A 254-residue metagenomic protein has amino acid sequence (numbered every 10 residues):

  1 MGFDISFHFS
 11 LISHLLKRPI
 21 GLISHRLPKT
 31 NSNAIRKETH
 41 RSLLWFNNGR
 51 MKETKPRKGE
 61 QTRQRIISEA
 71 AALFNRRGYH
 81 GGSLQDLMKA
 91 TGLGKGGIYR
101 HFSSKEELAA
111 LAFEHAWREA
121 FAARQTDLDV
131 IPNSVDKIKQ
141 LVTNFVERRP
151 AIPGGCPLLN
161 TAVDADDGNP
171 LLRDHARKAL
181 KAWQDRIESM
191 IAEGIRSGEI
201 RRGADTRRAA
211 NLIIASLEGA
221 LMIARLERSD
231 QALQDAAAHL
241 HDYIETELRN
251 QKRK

Functional and structural regions predicted by a protein language model:
G2-Q61, N250-K254: N-terminal intrinsically disordered/low-complexity leader segments
D4, F121, D136, P170-R196 (+3 more regions): Amphipathic alpha-helical packing segments from all-alpha helical-bundle domains
K52, R65, E69-E107, L111: Helix-turn-helix
L111, Q125-G155, T206-I213: Hydrophobic alpha-helical connector segments
H115-E119: Short, basic, alpha-helical segments at the C-terminal edge of helix-turn-helix-like DNA-binding modules
K137, A151-D174: Amphipathic alpha-helical segments used for helix-helix packing
R148-A151, E193, I213-Q231, Y243-K252: Amphipathic C-terminal alpha-helical segment
